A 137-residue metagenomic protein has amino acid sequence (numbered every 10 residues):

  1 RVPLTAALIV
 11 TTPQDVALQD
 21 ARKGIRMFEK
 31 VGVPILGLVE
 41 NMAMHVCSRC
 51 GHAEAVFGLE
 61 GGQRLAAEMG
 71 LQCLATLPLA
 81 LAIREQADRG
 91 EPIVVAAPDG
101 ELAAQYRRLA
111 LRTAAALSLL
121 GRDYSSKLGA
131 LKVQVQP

Functional and structural regions predicted by a protein language model:
R1-R89: Conserved catalytic-core segment of NTP-binding enzymes
A53, E91, K127-L131: Generic structural motif recognizing short loop/turn segments at the entrances and edges of beta-strands
C73, L77, A103, R122-S125: Low-complexity, intrinsically disordered regions enriched in charged/polar residues
R89-A104: C-terminal boundary of histidine-terminating zinc-finger modules
R108-R112, R122-P137: A short, charged, Gly/Pro-tolerant segment at domain boundaries
